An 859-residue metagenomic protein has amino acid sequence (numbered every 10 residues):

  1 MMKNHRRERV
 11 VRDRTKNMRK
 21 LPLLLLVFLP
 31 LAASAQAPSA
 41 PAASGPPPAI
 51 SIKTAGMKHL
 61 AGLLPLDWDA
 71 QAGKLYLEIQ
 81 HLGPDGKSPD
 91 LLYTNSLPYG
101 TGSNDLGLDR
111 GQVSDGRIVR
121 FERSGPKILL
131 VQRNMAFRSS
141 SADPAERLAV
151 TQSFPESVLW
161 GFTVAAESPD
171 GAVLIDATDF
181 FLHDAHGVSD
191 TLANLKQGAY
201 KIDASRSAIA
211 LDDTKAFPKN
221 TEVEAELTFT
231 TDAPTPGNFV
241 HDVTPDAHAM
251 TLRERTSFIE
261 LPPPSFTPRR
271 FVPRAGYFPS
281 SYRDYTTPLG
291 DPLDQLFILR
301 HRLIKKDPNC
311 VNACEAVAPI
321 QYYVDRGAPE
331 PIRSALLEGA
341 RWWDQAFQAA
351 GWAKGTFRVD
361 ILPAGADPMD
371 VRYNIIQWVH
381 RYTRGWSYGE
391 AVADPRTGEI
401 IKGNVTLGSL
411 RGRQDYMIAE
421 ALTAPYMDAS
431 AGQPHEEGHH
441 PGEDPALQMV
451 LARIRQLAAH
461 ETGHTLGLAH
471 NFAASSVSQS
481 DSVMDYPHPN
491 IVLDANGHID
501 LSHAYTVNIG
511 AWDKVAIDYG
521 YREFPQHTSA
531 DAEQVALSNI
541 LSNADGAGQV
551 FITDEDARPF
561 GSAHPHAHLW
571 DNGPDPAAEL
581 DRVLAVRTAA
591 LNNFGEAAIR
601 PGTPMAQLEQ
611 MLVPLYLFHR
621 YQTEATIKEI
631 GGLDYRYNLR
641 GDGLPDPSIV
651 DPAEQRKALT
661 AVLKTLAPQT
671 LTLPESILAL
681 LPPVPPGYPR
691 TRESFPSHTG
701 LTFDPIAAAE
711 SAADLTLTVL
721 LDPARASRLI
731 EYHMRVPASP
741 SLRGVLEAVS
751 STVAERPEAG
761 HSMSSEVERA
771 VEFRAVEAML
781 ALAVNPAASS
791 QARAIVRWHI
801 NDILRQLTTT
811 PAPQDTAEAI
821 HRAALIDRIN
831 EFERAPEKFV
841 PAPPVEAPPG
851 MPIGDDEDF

Functional and structural regions predicted by a protein language model:
M2-K3, K16-L21: Positively charged n-region of N-terminal signal peptides that target proteins for export
E8-D13: Acidic, Ala/Val/Gly-enriched low-complexity intrinsically disordered segments
P22-A32: Bacterial N-terminal signal peptides
A37-A328, A346, A353, I361-D415 (+3 more regions): Auxiliary tRNA-acceptor-end handling modules of aminoacyl-tRNA synthetases
Q112, R326, E330-E338, D370 (+3 more regions): Soluble non-cytosolic domains of exported or imported proteins
R341-W352, G463-H464, L468, P489 (+2 more regions): Sec-exported extracytoplasmic/periplasmic mature domains
D360-H380, A452-N508: The catalytic-center signature of Zn2+-dependent metalloproteases
S475-F859: Conserved catalytic/binding loops enriched for acidic/polar residues
